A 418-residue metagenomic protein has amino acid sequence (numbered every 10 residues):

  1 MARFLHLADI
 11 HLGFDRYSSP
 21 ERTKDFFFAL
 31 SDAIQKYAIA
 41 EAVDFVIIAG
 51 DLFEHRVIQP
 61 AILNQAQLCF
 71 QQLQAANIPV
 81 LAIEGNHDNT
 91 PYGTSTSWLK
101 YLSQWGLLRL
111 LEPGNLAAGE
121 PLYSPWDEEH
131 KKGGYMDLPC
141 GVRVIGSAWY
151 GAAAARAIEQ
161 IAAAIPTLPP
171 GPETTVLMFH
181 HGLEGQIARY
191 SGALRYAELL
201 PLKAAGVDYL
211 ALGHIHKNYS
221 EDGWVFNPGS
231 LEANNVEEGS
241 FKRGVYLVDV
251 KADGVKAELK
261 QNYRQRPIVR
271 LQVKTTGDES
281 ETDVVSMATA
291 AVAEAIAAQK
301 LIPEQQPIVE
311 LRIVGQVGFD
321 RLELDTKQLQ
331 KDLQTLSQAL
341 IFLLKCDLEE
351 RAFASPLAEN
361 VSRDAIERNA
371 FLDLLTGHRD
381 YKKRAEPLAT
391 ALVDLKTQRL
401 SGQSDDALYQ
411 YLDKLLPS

Functional and structural regions predicted by a protein language model:
M1-C69, A75: N-terminal active-site segment of His-dependent metallophosphoesterases
S31, I161-A164, E386-A389: A structural signal for the main folded, soluble domain(s) of proteins
Y37-A42, L168-G171, L301-E304: Glycine-rich phosphate-binding loop signature in dinucleotide/nucleotide-binding domains
A42, R143, G206, Q305-P307 (+1 more regions): Short loop/turn motifs at secondary-structure junctions
F45, R56-Q71, A76-D249: His/Asp/Glu-rich metal-coordinating catalytic cores of metallo-dependent phosphodiesterases/hydrolases acting on
N227-N234, E238-G254, L259-E281: Active-site loop ensemble at the mouth of alpha/beta enzyme cores that anchors a bound cofactor
A257-S418: Accessory, non-catalytic peripheral segments of nucleic-acid enzymes
